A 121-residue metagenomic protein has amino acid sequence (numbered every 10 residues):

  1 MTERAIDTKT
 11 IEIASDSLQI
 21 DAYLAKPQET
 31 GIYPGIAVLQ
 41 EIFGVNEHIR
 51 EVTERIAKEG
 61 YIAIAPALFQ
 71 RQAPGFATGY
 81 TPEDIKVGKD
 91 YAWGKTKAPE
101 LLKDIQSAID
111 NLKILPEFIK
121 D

Functional and structural regions predicted by a protein language model:
M1-D121: N-terminal cap/leader regions of alpha/beta-hydrolase-fold enzymes, predominantly small-molecule hydrolases
